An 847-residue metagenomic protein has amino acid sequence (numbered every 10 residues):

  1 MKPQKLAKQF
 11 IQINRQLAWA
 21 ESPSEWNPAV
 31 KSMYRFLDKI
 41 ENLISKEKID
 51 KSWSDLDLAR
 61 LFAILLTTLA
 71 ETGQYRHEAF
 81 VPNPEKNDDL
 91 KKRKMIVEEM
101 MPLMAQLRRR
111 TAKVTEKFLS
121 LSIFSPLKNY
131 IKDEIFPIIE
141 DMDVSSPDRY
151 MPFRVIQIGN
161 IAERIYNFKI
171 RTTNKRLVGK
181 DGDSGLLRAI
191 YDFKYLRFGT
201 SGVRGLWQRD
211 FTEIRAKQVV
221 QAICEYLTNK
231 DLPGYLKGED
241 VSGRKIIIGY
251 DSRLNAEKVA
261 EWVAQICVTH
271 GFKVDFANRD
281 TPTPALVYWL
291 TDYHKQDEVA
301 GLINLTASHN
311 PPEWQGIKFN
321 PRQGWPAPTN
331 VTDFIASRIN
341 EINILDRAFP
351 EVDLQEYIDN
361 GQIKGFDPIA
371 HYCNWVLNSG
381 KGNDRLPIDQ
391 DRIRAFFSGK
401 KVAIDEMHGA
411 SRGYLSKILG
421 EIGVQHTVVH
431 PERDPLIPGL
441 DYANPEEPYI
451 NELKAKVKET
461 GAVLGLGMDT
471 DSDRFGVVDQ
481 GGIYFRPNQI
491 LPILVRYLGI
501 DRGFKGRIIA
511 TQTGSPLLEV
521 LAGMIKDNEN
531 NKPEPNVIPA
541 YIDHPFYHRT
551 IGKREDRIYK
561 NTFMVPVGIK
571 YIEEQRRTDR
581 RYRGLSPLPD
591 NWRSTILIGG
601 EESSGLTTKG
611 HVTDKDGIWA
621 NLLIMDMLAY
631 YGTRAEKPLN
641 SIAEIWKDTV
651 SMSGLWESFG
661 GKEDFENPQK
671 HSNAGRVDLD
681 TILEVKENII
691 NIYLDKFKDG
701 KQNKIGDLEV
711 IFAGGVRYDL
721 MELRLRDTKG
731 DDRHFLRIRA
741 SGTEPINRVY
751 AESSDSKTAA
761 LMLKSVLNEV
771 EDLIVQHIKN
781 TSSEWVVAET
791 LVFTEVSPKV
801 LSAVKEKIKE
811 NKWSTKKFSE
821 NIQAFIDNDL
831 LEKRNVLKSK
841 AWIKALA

Functional and structural regions predicted by a protein language model:
P3-S24, L37: Short terminal alpha-helical segments
Q16-V30, I44-L56, Q74-N87, A112-S125 (+3 more regions): Charged, low-complexity interaction regions
D143, D148-I266, Q362-V402, A410: An N-terminal, well-structured beta->alpha segment
G185-D192, L196, L206, Q315-T460: Gly/Ser/Thr-enriched, mixed-charge loops and adjacent short helices that form phosphate/oxyanion-binding elements
P233, I247-W314, K417-V477: N-terminal small/polar loop signature for handling phosphorylated ligands or for N-terminal nucleophile
Y288-R347, T470, G481, E602: Active-site phosphate-binding/coordination module
G324-P350, I490-M524: Glycine-rich phosphate-binding loop plus the immediately following alpha-helix
A462-L464, F504-S814, S819-I822, I826: Phosphate-binding and adjacent anionic-ligand microenvironments
